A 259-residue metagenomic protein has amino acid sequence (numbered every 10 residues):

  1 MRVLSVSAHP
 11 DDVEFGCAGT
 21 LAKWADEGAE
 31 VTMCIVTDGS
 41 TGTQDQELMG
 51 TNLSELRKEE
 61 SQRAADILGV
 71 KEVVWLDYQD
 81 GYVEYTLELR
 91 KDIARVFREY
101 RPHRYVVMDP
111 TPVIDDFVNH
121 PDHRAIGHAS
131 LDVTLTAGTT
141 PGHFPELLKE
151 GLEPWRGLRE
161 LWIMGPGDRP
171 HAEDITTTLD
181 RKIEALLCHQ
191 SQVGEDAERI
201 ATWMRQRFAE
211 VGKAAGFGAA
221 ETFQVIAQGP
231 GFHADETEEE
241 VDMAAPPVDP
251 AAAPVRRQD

Functional and structural regions predicted by a protein language model:
M1-L4, T86-D259: Metal-dependent de-N-acetylase/amidase catalytic core
M1-R101, D242-P246, P254: Active-site rim/loop-helix segments in enzyme catalytic domains that contact anionic ligands
